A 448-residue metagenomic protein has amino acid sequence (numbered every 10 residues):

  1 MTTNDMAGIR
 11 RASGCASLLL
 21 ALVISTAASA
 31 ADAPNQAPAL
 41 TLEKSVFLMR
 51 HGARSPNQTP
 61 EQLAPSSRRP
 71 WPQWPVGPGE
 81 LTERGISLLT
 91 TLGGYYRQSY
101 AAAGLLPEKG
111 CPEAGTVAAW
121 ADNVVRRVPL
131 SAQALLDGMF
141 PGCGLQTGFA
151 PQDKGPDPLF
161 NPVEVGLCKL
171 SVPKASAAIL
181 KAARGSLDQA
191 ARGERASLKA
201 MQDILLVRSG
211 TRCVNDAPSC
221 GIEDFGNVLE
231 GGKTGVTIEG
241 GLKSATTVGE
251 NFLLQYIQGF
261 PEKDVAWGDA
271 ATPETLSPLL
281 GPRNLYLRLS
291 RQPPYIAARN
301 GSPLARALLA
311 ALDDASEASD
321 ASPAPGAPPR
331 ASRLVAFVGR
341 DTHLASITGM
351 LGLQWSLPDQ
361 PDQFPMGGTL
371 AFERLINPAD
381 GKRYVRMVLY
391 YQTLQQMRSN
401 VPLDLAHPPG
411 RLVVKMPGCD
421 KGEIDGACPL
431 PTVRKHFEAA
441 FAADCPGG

Functional and structural regions predicted by a protein language model:
M1-T2, S25: Intrinsically disordered/low-complexity terminal segments and short unstructured peptides
T2-S17: Bacterial N-terminal signal peptides that target proteins for export
N4-A7, A21-L22, V401: Residue-level marker of intrinsically disordered, low-complexity segments enriched for small/polar residues
R11, L22-V23, L48: Detector for intrinsically disordered, low-structure N-terminal pre-sequences
C15-T26: Bacterial N-terminal signal peptides
T26-D32: Sec/Tat signal peptide C-region and signal peptidase I cleavage site
D32-A118, D122-V335, G339-G448: Signature for phosphate-centric chemistry
